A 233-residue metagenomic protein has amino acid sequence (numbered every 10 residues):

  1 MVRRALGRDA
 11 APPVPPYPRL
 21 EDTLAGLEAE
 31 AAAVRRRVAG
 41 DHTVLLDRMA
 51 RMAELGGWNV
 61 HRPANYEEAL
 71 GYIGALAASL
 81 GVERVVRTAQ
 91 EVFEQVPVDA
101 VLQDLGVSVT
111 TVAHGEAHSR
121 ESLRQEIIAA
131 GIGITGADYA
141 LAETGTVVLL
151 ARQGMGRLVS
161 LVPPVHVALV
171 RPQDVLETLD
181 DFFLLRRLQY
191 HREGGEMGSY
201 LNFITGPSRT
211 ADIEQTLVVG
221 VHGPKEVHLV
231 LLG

Functional and structural regions predicted by a protein language model:
M1-G233: The feature marks the mature, well-folded catalytic cores of soluble enzymes
